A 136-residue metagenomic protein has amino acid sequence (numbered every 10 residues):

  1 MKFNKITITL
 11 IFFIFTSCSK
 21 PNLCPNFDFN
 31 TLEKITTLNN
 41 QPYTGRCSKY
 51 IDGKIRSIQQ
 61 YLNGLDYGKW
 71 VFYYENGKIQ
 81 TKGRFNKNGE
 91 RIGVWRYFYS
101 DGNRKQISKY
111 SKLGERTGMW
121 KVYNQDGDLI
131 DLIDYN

Functional and structural regions predicted by a protein language model:
M1-K2: N-terminal secretory signal peptides that target proteins for export/translocation
K5-F15: Sec-dependent N-terminal signal peptides
T16-N136: Glycine/tyrosine- and acidic-biased, solvent-exposed loop/turn segments at the edges of beta-strands
